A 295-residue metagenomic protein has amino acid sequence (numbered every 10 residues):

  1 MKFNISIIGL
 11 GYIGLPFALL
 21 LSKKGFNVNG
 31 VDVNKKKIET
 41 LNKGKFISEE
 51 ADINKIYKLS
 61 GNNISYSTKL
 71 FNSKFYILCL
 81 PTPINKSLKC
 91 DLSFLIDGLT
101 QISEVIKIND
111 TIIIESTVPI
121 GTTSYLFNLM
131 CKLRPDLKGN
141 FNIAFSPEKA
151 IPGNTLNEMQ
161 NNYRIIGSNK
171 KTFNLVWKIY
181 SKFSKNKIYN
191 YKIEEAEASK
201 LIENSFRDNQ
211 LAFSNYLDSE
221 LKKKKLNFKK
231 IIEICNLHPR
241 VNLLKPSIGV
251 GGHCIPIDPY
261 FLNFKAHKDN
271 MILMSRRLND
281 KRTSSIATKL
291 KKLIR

Functional and structural regions predicted by a protein language model:
M1-R295: Structural/interface elements that position substrates and couple domains in central-metabolism enzymes
